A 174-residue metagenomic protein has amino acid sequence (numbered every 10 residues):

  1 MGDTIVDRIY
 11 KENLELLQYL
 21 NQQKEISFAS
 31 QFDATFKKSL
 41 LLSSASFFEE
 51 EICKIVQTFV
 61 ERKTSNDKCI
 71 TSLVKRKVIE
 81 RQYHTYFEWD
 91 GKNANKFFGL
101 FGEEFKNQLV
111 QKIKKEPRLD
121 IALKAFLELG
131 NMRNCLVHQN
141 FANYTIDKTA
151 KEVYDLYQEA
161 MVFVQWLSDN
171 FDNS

Functional and structural regions predicted by a protein language model:
M1-S39: Charged alpha-helical initiation segments
D7, Q18, E50-T71: Short hydrophobic interaction/assembly module
Y10, L14, L41, A45 (+5 more regions): Generic structural concept
L17-K24, E51-I52, R133, V137-N140 (+2 more regions): A structural signal for well-ordered alpha-helices, especially hydrophobic packing surfaces of coiled-coils
N21, E25-A29, V56, V60 (+1 more regions): Short, flexible helix-adjacent loops and helix caps
A34-Q57: Short, hydrophobic, well-ordered secondary-structure elements
K63-N143: Flexible secondary-structure boundary motifs
D120-C135, D147-S174: Amphipathic, Lys/Arg-enriched alpha-helical patches that create a basic surface for binding polyanionic ligands
